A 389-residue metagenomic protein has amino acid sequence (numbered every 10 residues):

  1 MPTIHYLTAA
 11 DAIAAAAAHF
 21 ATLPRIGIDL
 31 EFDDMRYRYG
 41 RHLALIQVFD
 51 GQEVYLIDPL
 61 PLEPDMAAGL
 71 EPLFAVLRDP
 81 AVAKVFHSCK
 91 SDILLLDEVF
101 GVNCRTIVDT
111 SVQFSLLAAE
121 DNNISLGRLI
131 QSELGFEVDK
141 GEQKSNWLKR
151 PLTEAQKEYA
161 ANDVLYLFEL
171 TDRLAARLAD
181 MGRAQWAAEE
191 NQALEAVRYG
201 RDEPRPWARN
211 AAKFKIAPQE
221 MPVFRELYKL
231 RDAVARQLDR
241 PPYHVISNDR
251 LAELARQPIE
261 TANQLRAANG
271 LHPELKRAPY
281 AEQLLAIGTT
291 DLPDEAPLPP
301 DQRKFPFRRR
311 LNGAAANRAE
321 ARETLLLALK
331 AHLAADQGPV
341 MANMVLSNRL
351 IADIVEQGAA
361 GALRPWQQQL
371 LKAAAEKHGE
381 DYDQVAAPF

Functional and structural regions predicted by a protein language model:
M1-I26, L30, A387-P388: N-terminal accessory regions of nucleic-acid-interacting proteins
Y6, L45-Q47, Q52-E71, V76-F168 (+1 more regions): Active-site-proximal helix-loop-helix substrate-binding element of RNase H-like nuclease domains
T22, R78-A81, K229: Short, well-ordered loop/turn elements at secondary-structure boundaries
P24, F100, L134, P258 (+1 more regions): Structural motif
D34-R36: A structured, charge-rich N-terminal accessory region that forms the first stable segment of a protein and links
R38-R41: Short glycine/proline-enriched turns and hinge-like loops at secondary-structure junctions
E154, L174-F389: Accessory DNA-binding and partner-docking regions appended to nucleic-acid-acting proteins, especially the terminal
T171: Conserved acidic, small-residue-rich alpha-beta core segments centered on
